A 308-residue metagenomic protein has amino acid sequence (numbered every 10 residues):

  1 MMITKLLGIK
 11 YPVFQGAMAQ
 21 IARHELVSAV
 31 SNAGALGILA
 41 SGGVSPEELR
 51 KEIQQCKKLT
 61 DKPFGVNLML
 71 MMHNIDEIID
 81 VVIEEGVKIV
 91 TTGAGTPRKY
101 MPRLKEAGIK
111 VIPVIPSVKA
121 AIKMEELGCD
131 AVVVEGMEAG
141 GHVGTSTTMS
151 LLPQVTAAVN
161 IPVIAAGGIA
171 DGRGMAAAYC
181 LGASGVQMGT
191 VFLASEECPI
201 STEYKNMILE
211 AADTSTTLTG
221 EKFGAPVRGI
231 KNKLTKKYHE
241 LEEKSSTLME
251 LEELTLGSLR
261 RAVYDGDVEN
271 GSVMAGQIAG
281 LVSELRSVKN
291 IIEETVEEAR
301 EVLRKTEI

Functional and structural regions predicted by a protein language model:
M1-A158, P162: Active-site entrance/lid segments in N-terminal catalytic domains of soluble metabolic enzymes
I21, I169-A170: Residue-level detector of alpha-helix initiation sites
M149-N160, I164, A170-I308: Conserved active-site-proximal phosphate/metal-binding subdomains
